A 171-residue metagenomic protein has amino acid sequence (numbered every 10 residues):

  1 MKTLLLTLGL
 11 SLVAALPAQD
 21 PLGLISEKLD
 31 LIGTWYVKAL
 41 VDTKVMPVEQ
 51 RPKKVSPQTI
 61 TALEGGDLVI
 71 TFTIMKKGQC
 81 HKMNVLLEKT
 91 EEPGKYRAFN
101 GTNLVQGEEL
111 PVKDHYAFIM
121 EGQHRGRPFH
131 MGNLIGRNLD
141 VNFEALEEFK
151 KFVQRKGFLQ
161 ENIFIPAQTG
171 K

Functional and structural regions predicted by a protein language model:
M1-K171: Calycin-type beta-barrel ligand-binding domains and close structural analogs
